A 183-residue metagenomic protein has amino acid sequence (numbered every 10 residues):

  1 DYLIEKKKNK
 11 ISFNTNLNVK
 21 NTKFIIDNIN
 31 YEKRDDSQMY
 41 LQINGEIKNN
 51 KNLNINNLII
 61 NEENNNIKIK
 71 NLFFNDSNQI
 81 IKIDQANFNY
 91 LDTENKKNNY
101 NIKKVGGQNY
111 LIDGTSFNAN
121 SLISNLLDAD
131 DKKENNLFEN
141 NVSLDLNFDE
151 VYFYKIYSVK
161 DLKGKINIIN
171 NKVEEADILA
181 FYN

Functional and structural regions predicted by a protein language model:
D1-N183: Membrane-proximal interfacial segments on either side of biological membranes
